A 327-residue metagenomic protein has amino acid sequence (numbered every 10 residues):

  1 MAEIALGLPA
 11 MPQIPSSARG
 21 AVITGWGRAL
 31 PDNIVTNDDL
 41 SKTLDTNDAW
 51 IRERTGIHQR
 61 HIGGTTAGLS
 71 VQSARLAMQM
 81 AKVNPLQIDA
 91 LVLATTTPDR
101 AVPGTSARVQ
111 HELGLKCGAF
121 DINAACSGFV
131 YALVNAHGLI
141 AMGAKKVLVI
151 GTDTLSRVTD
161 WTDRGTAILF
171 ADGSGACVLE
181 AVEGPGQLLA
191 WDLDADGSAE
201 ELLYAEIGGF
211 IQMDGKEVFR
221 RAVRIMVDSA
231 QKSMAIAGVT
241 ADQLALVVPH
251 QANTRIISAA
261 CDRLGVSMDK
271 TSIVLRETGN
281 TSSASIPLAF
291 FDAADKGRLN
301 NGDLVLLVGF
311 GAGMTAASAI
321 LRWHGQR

Functional and structural regions predicted by a protein language model:
A2-G63, D163-D228, F310, R322-R327: Condensing-enzyme catalytic core mediating Claisen C-C bond formation in acyl metabolism
A2-L8, A67, V71-A74, M78 (+5 more regions): Claisen-condensing/thiolase-fold acyl-transfer catalytic domains that form or cleave C-C bonds in fatty acid
V22-T24, D89-V92, L148, A245 (+1 more regions): Conserved beta-strand elements of the Class I
I34-V35, V102-G104, T159-D163, A316-I320: Short acidic, glycine/serine/threonine-rich loops at helix termini
K42-W50, R100-G114, V149-L155, E201-A205 (+1 more regions): Acidic-glycine-rich active-site phosphate/pyrophosphate-binding loop
S73-D89, D228-A245, A293-R298: Phosphate/pyrophosphate-binding loops at sites that engage ATP/ADP/AMP, CoA/4′-phosphopantetheine, polyphosphate
Q87-A101: Short beta-strand-loop/turn "lid" adjacent to the catalytic site in phosphate-handling enzymes
H137, A141-G173: Flexible, glycine-rich active-site loops centered on histidine and acidic residues that chelate a metal or position
